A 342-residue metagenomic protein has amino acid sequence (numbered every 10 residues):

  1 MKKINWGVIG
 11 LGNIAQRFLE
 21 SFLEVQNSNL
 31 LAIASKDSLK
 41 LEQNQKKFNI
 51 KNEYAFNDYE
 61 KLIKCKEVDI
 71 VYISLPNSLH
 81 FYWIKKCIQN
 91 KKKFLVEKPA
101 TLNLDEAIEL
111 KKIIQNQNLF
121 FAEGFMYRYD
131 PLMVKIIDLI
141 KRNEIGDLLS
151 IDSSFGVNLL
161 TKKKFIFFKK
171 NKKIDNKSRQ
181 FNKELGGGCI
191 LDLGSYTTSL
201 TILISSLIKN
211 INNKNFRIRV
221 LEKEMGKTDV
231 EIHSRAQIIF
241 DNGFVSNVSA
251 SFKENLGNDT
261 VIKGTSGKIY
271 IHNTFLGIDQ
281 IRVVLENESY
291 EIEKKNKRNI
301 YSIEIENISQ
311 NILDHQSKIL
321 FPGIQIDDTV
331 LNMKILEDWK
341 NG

Functional and structural regions predicted by a protein language model:
M1-N49: N-terminal Rossmann-like dinucleotide-binding module
S28, I70-Y72, N307-G342: C-terminal helix-rich "cap/oligomerization" subdomain common to oxidoreductases
N52-D58: Conserved SAM-binding strand-loop segment of SAM-dependent methyltransferases
I63-C65, I70, P76-N77, F81-R128: Beta-strand-loop-alpha-helix segment that lines the small-molecule cofactor/substrate pocket of alpha/beta enzymes
D130-N213: Predominantly a Rossmann-like dinucleotide-binding segment in NAD(P)-dependent oxidoreductases
E184-L191, E291-N299: A short glycine-threonine-serine/GTX helix/turn-capping micro-motif
S199-L276, E306-K318, D338: Contiguous beta-strand/loop segments that form the cofactor/metal-binding neighborhood of enzyme cores
T260, G277-N287: Short polybasic amphipathic segments
